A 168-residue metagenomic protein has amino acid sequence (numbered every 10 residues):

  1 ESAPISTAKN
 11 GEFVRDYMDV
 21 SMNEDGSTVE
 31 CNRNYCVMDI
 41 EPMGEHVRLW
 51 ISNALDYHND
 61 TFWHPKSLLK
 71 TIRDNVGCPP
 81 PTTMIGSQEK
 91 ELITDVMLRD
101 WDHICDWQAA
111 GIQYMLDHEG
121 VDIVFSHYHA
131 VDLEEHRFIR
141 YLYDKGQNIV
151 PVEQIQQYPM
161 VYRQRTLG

Functional and structural regions predicted by a protein language model:
E1-I155: His/Asp/Glu-rich, glycine-adjacent segments that coordinate divalent cations and/or stabilize oxyanion chemistry on
Y158-R163: Membrane-interface transmembrane-helix boundary segments in multi-pass integral membrane proteins
Q164-G168: Metal-dependent active-site segment of extracytoplasmic phospho-/sulfohydrolases and closely related
